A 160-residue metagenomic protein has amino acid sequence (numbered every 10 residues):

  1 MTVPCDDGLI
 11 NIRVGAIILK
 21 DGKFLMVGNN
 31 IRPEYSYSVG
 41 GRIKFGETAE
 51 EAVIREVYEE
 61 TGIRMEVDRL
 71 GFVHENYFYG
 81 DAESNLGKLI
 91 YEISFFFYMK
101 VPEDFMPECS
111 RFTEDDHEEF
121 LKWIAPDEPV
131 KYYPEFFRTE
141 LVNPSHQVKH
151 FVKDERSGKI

Functional and structural regions predicted by a protein language model:
M1-I17, D21, L86-G87: Acidic, metal-coordinating catalytic segment for phosphate/diphosphate chemistry, firing primarily on the Nudix
N11, L19, S38, M65 (+2 more regions): Short connector loops at helix/strand junctions that flank enzyme active sites, especially segments positioning acidic
I18-L19, M26, M99, W123: Conserved hydrophobic "DFG−1" position in protein kinase catalytic cores
K23-E60: Conserved Nudix-box catalytic region and its N-terminal flanking loop in Nudix hydrolases and closely related
R64-V73: A short coil-to-beta-strand element that immediately follows conserved catalytic motifs
Y77-E108: Active-site-adjacent beta-strand/loop module that shapes the phosphate/pyrophosphate-binding cleft
Y98, S110-N143: NUDIX/MutT-family hydrolases
E135-I160: Charged phosphate-binding loop/patch that engages nucleotide di/tri-phosphates or the phosphate backbone of nucleic
